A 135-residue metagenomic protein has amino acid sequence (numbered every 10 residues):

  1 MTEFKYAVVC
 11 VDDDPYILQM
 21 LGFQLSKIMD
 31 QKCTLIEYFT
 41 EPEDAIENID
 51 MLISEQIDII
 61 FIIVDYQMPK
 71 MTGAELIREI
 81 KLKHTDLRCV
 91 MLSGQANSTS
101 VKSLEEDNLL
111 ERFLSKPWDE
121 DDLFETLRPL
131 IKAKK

Functional and structural regions predicted by a protein language model:
Y6-S26, I62: Conserved acidic segment of CheY-like receiver
D12, D65, S93: Active-site residues of response regulator receiver
Y38-F61: Acidic, metal-coordinating helix/loop segments flanking the phosphotransfer/catalytic sites of two-component signaling
E47, A74-D86: Short amphipathic alpha-helix used as the core "switch/output" element in two-component signaling
F61, D86-T99, L114: A short, hydrophobic beta-strand element within the central beta-sheet of small alpha/beta folds
M68: Receiver (REC) domain active-site loop signature in two-component systems and cognate sites in sensor histidine kinases
E75, A96-R112, E125: Alpha4 helix (beta4-alpha4-beta5 surface) of REC/receiver domains from two-component response regulators
W118-R128: C-terminal output helix
